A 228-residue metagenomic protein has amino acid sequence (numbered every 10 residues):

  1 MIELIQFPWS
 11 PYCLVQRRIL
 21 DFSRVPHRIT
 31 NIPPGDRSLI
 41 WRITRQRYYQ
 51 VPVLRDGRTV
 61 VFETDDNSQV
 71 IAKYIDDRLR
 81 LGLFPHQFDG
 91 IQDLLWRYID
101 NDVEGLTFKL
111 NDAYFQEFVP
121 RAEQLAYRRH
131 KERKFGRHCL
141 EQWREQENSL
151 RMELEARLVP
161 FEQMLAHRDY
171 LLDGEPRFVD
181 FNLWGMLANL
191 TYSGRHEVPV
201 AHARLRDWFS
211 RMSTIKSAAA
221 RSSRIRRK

Functional and structural regions predicted by a protein language model:
M1-A126: GST-like domain detector, emphasizing the conserved glutathione-binding G-site in the N-terminal thioredoxin-like
I29, Q50, G174, R221-S222: A generic structural-conservation signal
N31-I32, P176, R226: Acidic carboxylate-rich catalytic motifs and surrounding loops in phosphoryl-/glycosyl-chemistry enzymes
A72, D76, D93-W96, E155-L158 (+3 more regions): Non-transmembrane alpha-helical segments in soluble domains of secreted/periplasmic/extracellular proteins
L81, H167-L171, A218: A general structural signal for well-ordered secondary-structure junctions
N101-D207: GST-like fold's C-terminal all-alpha helical module
S210-K228: Alpha-helical oligomerization segments
